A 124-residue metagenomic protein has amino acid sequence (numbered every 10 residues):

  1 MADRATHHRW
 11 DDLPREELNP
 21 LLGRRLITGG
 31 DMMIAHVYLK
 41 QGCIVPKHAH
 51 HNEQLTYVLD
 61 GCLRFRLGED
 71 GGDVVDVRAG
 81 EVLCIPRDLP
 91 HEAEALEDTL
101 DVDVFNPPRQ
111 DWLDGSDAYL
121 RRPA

Functional and structural regions predicted by a protein language model:
M1-D31, A35, D117-A124: A short, N-terminal "cap"/entry segment at the start of jelly-roll beta-barrel domains of the cupin/DSBH fold
R25-L26, V37-Y38, V45-H50, L67 (+2 more regions): Short histidine-centered beta-strand/loop micro-motifs that create catalytic or ligand/metal-coordination sites
Y38-K40, H50-F65: Short, conserved beta-strand element in jelly-roll/cupin
I44-P46, R64, L83-E92: Histidine-centered metal-chelating micro-motifs
L59-D60, R78-A79, E97: A cytosolic small-molecule/anion-sensing beta-strand core signal
G71-R87: Short acidic-glycine-tyrosine-enriched beta hairpin
R87-D111: Ligand-binding loop in jelly-roll beta-barrel domains
